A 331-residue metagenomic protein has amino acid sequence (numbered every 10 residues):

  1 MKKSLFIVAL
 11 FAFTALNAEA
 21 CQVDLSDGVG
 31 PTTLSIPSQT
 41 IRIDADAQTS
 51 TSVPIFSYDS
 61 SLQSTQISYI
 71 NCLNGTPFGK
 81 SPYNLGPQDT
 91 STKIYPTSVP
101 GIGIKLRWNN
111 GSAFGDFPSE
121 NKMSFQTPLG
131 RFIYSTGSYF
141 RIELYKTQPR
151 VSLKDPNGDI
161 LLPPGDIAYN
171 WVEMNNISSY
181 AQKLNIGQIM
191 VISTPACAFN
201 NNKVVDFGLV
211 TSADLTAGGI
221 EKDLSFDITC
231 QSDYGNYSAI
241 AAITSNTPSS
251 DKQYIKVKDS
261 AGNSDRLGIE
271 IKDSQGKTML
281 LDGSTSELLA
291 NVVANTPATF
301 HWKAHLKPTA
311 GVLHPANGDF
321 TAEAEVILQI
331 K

Functional and structural regions predicted by a protein language model:
M1, T14-C21: Gly/Ser-rich, low-complexity
S4-T14: Sec-dependent N-terminal signal peptides
E19-K331: Mature extracellular/passenger domains of Gram-negative fimbrial/pilin and adhesin proteins
